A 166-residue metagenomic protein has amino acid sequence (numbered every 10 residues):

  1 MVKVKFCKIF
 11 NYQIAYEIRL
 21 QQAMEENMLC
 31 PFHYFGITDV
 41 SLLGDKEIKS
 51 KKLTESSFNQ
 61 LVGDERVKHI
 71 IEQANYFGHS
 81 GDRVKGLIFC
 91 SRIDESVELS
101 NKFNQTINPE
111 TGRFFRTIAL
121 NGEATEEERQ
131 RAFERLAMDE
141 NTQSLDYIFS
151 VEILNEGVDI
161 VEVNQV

Functional and structural regions predicted by a protein language model:
M1, R92, V151-I153: A short beta-strand-to-loop transition that corresponds to the Sensor-1 phosphate-sensing loop of AAA+ P-loop ATPases
M1-K3, N27: Conserved helicase ATPase motor motifs in RecA-like P-loop NTPase domains
V2, E98-L99, V158-I160: Short glycine-/acidic-enriched loop or helix-start segments at secondary-structure transitions that form or flank
V4-F10: Extended active-site neighborhood of metal-dependent phosphoesterases/phosphodiesterases
N11-Q13, L29-F32, G112-R116, V161-Q165: Short glycine-/polar-rich loops that comprise or flank the Walker A/P-loop and associated switch/sensor motifs
Y12-R92: Conserved interdomain linker/interface between the two RecA-like ATPase lobes of SF2 helicase motors
N27, I148-V166: SF2 helicase motor core recognition
K85-L87, V97-E98, F103-N155: Conserved helicase ATPase core of P-loop NTP-dependent helicases/translocases
